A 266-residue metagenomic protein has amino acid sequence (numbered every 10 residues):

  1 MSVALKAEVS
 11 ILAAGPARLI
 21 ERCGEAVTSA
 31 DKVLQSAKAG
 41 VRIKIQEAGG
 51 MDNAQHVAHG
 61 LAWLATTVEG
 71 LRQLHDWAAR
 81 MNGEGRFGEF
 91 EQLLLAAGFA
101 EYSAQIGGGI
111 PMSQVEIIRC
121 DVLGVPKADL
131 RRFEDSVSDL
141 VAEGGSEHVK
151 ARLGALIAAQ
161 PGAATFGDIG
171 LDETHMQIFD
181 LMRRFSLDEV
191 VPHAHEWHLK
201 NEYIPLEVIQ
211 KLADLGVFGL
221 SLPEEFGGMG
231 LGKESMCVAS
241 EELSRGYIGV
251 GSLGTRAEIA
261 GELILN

Functional and structural regions predicted by a protein language model:
M1-F226, G230-K233, C237, E242-R245 (+1 more regions): Flavin-dependent oxidoreductase catalytic core characteristic of acyl-CoA dehydrogenase/oxidase-like enzymes
V190, G251-N266: N-terminal glycine-rich flavin-associated loop
